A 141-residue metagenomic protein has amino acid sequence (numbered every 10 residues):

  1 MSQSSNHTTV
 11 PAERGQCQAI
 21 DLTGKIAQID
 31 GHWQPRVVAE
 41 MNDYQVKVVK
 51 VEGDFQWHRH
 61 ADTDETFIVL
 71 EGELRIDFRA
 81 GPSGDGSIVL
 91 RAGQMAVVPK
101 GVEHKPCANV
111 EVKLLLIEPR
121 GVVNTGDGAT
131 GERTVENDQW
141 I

Functional and structural regions predicted by a protein language model:
M1-K47, G131-I141: A short, N-terminal "cap"/entry segment at the start of jelly-roll beta-barrel domains of the cupin/DSBH fold
H32-W33, H60, G84, V98-K100: Residues that act as N-cap/strand-start positions at coil-to-secondary-structure junctions
V37-E40, V49, Q56-A61, D77-R79 (+2 more regions): Short histidine-centered beta-strand/loop micro-motifs that create catalytic or ligand/metal-coordination sites
V38, V46-K50, T66, S87-V89 (+2 more regions): Conserved hydrophobic/aromatic beta-strand scaffold that supports enzyme active sites
D43-Q45, E52-D54, E71-R75, G81-P82 (+1 more regions): Short, charged/polar surface micro-motifs in flexible loops or helix N-caps
R59-H60, D64-Q94, A129: A short beta-strand-loop-beta hairpin characteristic of the jelly-roll/cupin
V89-V110, E118-P119: Conserved metal-binding segment of the jelly-roll/cupin
V110-G131: A short hydrophobic beta-strand segment most commonly corresponding to one strand of the jelly-roll/cupin
